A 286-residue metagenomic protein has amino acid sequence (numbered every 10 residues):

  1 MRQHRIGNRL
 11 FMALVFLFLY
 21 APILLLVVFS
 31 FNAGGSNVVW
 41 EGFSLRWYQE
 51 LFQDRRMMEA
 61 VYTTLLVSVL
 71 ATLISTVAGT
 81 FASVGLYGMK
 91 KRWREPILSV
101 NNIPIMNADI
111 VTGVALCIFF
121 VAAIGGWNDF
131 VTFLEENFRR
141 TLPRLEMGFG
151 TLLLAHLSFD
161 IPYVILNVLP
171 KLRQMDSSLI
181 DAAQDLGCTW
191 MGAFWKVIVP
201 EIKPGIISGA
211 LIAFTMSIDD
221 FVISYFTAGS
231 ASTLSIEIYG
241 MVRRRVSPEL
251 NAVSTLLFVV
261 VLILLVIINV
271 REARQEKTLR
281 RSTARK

Functional and structural regions predicted by a protein language model:
M1-R5, L70-N101, V114, I118-V121 (+2 more regions): Transmembrane-helix boundary motif in ABC transporter permease subunits
R2-F11, L134, L169-Q184, W190 (+2 more regions): C-terminal transmembrane helix and the adjacent membrane-cytosol boundary/short C-terminal tail of inner/organellar
R2-G7, Y48-M57, I218-R274: Interhelical loop and adjacent transmembrane-helix boundary motif in polytopic membrane transport permeases
F11, F16-I23, I103, S158-S177 (+1 more regions): Transmembrane alpha-helices
A21-R55, T227-G229, K286: Short membrane-interfacial helix/loop motifs at transmembrane-helix boundaries
L24-G35, L116, Y163-V164, G205-Y239: Non-cytoplasmic
S36-V38, L45, E50, I110-L157 (+2 more regions): Membrane-interfacial helix termini and adjacent extracytoplasmic/periplasmic loops of multi-pass transporters
M58, Y62, L66-A78, A82 (+7 more regions): Hydrophobic alpha-helical transmembrane segments of multipass integral membrane proteins, especially permease/channel
